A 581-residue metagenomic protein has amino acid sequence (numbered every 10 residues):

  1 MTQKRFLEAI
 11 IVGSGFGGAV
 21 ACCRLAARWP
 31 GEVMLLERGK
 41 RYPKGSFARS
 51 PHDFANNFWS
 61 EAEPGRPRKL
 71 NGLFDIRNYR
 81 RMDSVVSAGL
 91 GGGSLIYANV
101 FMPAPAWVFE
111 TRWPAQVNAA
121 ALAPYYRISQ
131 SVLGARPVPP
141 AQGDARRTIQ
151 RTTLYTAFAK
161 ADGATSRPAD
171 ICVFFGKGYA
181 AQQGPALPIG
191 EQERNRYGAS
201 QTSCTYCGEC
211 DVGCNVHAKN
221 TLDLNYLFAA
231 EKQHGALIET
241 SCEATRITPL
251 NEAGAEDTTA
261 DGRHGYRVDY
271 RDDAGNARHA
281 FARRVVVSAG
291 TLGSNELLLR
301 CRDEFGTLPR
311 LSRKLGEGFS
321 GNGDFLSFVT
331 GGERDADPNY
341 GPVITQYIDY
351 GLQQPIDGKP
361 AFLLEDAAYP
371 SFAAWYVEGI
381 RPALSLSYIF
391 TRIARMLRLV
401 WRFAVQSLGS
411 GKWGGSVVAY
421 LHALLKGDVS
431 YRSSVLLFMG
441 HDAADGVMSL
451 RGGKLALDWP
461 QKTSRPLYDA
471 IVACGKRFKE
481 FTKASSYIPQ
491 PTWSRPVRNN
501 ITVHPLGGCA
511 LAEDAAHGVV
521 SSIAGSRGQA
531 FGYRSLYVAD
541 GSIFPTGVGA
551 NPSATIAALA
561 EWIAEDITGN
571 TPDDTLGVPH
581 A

Functional and structural regions predicted by a protein language model:
L7-L35: N-terminal Rossmann-like FAD-binding beta1-loop-alpha1 element of flavoenzymes
I11, G15-F16, V20, L292 (+2 more regions): Residue-level detector of alpha-helix initiation sites
R28-M34, G39-P51, V216, K232-Q233 (+7 more regions): Glycine-rich loop(s) and the adjacent beta-strand/alpha-helix scaffold that form part
E37, L311, H441, V447 (+5 more regions): A cross-kingdom feature strongest in bacterial/archaeal respiratory oxidoreductases
F54-G143: Redox-cofactor-proximal catalytic regions of oxidoreductases
N71, T245, E256, R432-L437 (+3 more regions): A glycine-rich dinucleotide-binding beta-alpha-beta segment and adjacent secondary-structure elements that constitute
G72-F74, N78-Y79, D83-S84, G93 (+7 more regions): FAD cofactor-binding and catalytic pocket of flavoenzymes
A119-S241, I501: Conserved redox-cofactor binding core of oxidoreductases
